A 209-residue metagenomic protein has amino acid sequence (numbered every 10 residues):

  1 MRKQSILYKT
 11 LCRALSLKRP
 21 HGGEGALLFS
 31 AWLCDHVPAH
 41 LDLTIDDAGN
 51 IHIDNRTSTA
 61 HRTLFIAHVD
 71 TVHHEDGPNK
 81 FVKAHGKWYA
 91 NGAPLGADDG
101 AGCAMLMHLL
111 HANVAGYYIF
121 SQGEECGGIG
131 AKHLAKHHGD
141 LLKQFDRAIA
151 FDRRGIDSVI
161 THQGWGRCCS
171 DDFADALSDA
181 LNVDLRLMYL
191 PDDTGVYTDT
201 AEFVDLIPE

Functional and structural regions predicted by a protein language model:
R2, I6, E24, L28 (+6 more regions): Conserved active-site and cofactor/substrate-binding residues in soluble primary-metabolism enzymes
L7, R13-T59: A non-catalytic alpha/beta surface segment that caps or lines the substrate-entry region of metallo-dependent hydrolase
A39-D46, V82-K83, V183-P191: Short secondary-structure junctions
T44, T59-A115, G127: Active-site metal-coordination/substrate-binding segment of hydrolases, especially metallo-dependent peptidases
T57-H61, L206-P208: A short, glycine/Asx- and small/polar-enriched loop/turn that sits immediately N-terminal to a beta-strand
A93-D172, D192, T200: Acidic/histidine-rich catalytic neighborhood of metal-dependent amide-processing enzymes
W165-E209: Active-site-adjacent substrate-binding region of metalloamidase/peptidase-like peptide-processing proteins
